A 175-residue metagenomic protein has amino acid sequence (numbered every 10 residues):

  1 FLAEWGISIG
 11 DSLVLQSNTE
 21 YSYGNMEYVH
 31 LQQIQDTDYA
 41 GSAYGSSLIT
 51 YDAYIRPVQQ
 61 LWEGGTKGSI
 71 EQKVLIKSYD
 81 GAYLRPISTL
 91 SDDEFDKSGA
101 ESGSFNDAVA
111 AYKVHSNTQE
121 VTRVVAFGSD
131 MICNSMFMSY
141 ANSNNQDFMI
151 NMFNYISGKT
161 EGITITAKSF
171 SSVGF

Functional and structural regions predicted by a protein language model:
F1-E161: Acidic, S/T/G-rich, low-cysteine, solvent-exposed domains in lumenal/extracellular/periplasmic regions of secretory
I163-F175: Short, aromatic-rich amphipathic segments at membrane interfaces that lie adjacent to a transmembrane helix or signal
